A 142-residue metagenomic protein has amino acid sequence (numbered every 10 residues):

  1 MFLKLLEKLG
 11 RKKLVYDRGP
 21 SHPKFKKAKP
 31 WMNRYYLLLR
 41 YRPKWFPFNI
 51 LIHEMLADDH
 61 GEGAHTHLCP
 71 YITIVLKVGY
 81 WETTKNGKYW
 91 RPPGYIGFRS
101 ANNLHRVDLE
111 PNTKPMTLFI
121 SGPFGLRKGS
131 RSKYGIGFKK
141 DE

Functional and structural regions predicted by a protein language model:
M1-N49: A short, N-terminal "cap"/entry segment at the start of jelly-roll beta-barrel domains of the cupin/DSBH fold
N49-H67, A101: Conserved short histidine dyad/triad with adjacent acidic residue
A57-D58, G79-W81, N103-H105, G122-L126: Short, solvent-exposed loop/turn segments at secondary-structure junctions
T66-W81: Short, conserved beta-strand element in jelly-roll/cupin
T73, F98, N112-K128: A short hydrophobic beta-strand segment most commonly corresponding to one strand of the jelly-roll/cupin
T83-R106: Short acidic-glycine-tyrosine-enriched beta hairpin
G125-E142: Active-site or metal-binding loop neighborhoods of secreted/extracellular toxin and effector enzymes
